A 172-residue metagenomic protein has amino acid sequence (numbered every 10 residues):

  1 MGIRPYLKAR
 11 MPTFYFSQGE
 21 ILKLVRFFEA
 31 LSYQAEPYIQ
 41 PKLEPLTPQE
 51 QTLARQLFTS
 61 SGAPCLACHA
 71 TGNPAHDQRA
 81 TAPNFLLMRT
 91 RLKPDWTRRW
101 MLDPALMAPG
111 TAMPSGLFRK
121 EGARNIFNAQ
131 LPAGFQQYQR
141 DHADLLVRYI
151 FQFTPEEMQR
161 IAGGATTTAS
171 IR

Functional and structural regions predicted by a protein language model:
M1-E29, A75-I150: Extracytoplasmic electron-transfer domains, predominantly the class I c-type cytochrome c fold
L22, D144, F151-R172: N-terminal export/targeting leaders of redox proteins
F28-P45: His/Cys-centered metal/cofactor-coordination and adjacent catalytic loops
L31-E36, S61-C65, P104-A108, I150-E157: A generic secondary-structure signal for well-formed alpha-helical elements
K42-T47, F118, G163-I171: Short amphipathic alpha-helical linker/capping segments at the junctions of internal repeats and modular domains
L46-G72, D141, A162-G163: Sequence/structural segment immediately N-terminal to covalent heme-attachment motifs in c-type and related
